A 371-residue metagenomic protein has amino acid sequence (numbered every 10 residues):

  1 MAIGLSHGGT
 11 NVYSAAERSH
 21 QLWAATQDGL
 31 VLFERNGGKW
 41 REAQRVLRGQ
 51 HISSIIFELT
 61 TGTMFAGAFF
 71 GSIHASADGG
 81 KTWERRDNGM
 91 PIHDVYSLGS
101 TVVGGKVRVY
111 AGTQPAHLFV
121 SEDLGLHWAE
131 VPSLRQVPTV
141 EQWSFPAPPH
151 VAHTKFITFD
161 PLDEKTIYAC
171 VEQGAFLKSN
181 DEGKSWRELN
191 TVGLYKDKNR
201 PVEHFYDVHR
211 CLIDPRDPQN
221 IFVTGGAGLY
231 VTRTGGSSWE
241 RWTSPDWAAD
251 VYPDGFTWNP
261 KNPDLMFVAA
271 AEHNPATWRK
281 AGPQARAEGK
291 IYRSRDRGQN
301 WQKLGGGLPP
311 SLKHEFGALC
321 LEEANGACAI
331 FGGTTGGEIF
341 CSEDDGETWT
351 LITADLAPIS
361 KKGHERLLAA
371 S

Functional and structural regions predicted by a protein language model:
M1-S371: Extracellular glycan-interacting surfaces
